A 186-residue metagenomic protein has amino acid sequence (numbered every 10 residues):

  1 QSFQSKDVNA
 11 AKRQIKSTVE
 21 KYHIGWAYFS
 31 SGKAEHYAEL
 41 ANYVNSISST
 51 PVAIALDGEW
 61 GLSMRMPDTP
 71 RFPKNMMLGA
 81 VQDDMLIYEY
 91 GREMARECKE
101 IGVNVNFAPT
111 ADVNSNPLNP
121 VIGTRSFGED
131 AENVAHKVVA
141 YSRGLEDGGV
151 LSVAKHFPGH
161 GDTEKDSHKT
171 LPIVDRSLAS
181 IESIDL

Functional and structural regions predicted by a protein language model:
Q4-A11, I15-V134, H156, G161-S177: Enzymes and membrane/adaptor proteins characterized by extended Gly/Ser/Thr/Asp/Glu-rich, aromatic-dotted
S49-P51, D147-V150: Short coil/turn connectors at secondary-structure junctions
Y90, K137, I184-D185: Hydrophobic alpha-helical membrane-association signature
N106, L145, A154, I184-L186: Structured alpha-helical segments in the cores of large, soluble enzyme domains
R176-L186: Short, intrinsically disordered, charge-balanced linker/junction segments flanking boundaries in proteins
